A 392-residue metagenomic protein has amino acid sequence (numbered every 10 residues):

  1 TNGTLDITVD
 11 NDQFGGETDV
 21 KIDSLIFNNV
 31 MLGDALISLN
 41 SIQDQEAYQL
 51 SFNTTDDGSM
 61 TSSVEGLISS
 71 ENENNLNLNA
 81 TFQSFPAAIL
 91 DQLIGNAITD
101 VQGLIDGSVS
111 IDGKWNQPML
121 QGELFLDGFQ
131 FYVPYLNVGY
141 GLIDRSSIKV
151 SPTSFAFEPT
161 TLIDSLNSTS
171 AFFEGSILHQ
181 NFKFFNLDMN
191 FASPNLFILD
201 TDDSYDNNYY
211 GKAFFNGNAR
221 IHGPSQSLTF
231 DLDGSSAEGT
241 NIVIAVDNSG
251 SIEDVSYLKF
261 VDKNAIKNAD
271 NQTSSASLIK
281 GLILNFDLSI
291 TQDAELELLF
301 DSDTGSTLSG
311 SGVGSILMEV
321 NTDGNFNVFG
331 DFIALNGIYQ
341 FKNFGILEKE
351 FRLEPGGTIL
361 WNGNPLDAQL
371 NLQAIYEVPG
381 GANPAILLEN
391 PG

Functional and structural regions predicted by a protein language model:
T1, I7-N11, I26-G33, S70 (+1 more regions): Outer-membrane beta-barrel proteins, especially TonB-dependent receptors
N2-D6, D106-S108, K114: Carboxylate-rich, polar loop motifs that coordinate divalent cations or form catalytic acidic clusters
V9-T18, T322: Short, 15-30-residue, compositionally biased linear elements with alpha-helical propensity or flexible coil
F14-T18, P118-L124, D231-L232: Short flexible loop/turn segments that cap and initiate beta-strands
D23-M60, I68, Q102-G107, D112 (+1 more regions): Strand-loop-strand
F85-A87: Short S/T/G/P-enriched beta-strand
